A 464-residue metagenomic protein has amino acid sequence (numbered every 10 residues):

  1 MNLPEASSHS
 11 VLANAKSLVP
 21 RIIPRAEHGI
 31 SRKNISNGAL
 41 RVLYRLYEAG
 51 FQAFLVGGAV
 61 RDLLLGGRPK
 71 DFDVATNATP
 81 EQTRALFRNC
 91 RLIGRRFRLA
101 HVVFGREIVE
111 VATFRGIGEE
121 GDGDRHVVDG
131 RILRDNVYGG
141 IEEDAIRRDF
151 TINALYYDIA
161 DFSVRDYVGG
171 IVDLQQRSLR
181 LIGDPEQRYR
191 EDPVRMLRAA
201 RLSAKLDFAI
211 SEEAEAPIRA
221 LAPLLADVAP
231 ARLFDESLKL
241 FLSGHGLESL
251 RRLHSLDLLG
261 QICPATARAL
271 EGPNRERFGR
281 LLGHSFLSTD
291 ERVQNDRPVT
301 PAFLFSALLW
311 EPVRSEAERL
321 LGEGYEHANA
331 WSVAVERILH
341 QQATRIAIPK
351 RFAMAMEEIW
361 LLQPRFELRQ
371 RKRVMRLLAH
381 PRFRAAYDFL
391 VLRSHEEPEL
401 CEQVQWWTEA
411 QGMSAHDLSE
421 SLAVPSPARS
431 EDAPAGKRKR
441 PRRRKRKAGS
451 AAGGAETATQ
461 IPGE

Functional and structural regions predicted by a protein language model:
M1-E464: Catalytic cores of the polymerase beta-like nucleotidyltransferase superfamily and closely associated nucleotide
